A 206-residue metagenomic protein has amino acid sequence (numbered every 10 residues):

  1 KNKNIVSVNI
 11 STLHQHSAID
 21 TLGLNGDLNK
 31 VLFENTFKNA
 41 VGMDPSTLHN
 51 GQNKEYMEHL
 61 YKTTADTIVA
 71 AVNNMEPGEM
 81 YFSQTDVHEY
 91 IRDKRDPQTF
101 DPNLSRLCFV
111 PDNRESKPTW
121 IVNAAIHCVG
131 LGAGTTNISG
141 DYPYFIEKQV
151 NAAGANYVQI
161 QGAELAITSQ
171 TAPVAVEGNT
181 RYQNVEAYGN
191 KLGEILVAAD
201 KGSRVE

Functional and structural regions predicted by a protein language model:
K1-A187, D200: Conserved beta-alpha junction segments in alpha/beta enzyme cores
A198-E206: Hard-cation-handling environments
